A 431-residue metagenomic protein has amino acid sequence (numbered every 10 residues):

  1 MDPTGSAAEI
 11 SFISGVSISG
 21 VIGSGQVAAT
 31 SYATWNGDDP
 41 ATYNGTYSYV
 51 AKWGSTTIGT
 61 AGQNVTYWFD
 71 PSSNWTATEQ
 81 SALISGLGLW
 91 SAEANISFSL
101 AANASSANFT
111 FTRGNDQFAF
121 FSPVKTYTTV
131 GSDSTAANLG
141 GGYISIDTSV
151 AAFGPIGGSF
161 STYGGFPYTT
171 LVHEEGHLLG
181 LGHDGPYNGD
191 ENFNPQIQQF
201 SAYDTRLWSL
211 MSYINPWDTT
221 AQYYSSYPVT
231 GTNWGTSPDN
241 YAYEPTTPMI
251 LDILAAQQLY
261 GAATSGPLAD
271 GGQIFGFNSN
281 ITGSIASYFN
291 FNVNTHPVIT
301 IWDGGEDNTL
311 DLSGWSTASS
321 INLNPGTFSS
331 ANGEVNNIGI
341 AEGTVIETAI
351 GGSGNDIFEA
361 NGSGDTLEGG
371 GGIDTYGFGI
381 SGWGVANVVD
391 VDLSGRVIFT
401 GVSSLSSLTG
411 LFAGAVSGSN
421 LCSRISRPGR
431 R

Functional and structural regions predicted by a protein language model:
M1-T78, F120-V130, S134: Disordered inhibitory propeptide/activation segment of secreted metzincin zinc metalloprotease zymogens, centered on
P3, A28-T30, T34-G37, S91 (+2 more regions): Extracellular (secreted or membrane-anchored) zinc-dependent metallopeptidases, primarily metzincins but also closely
S72-S81, T148-L171: Short pre-active-site segment immediately N-terminal to the catalytic Zn-binding motif
N74-A104, V172, Q258, W302-G305 (+1 more regions): Zn2+-dependent metallopeptidase catalytic core
E93-N95, E175-Q196: Catalytic Zn2+-binding segment of zinc metalloproteases
R113-Y143, A152-G154, I197, S201-D204: Catalytic zinc-binding patch centered on the HExxH motif and its immediate surroundings that defines zinc-dependent
I156-F166, G189-I197, Y203, N215-W217 (+7 more regions): Acidic, glycine-rich calcium-binding repeat modules characteristic of RTX/beta-roll and related beta-solenoid repeat
I338, G343, E347, S419-R431: Low-complexity acidic/polar repeat-biased segments
